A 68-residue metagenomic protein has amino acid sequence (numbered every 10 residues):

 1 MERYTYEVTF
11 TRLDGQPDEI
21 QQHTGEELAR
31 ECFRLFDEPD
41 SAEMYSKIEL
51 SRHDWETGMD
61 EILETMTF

Functional and structural regions predicted by a protein language model:
M1-Q16, Y45: Short aromatic-glycine-(Arg/Gly/Cys) micro-motifs in beta-strand/loop hairpins
Y6, A29-C32, E64: N-terminal leader/targeting signatures
T9-T11, H23, S51-H53: Predominantly extracellular/luminal cell-surface or secreted proteins
D14-Q16, E27-A29, E56: Residues that cap or initiate secondary-structure elements
Q22-G25, M66-F68: Solvent-exposed serine/threonine-rich low-complexity stretches and specific carbohydrate-binding patches
H23-K47: A short, charged, amphipathic alpha-helix used as a generic interaction element across diverse proteins
E38-F68: Short, mixed-charge low-complexity intrinsically disordered segments
